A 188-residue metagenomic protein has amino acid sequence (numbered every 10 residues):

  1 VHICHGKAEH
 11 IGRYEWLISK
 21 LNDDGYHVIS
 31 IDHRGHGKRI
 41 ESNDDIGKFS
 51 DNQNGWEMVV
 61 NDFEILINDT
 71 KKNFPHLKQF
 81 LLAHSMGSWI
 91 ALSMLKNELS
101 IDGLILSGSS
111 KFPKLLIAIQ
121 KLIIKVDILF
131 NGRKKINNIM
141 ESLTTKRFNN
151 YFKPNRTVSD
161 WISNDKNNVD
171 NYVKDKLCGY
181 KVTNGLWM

Functional and structural regions predicted by a protein language model:
I3-E9, S85-M86: Active-site glycine-rich loops that stabilize anionic/oxyanionic intermediates across multiple enzyme folds
A8-R13, P113: Short substrate-entry loop that stabilizes the transition state in hydrolases
I11-I46: Conserved alpha/beta-hydrolase
S50-K71: Alpha/beta-hydrolase active-site loop
F74-S85: Alpha/beta-hydrolase fold nucleophile elbow
A83-S93: Glycine-rich nucleophile elbow surrounding the catalytic serine of serine-hydrolase chemistry
A91-L177: Alpha/beta-hydrolase-fold enzymes
V173-M188: Hydrophobic, aromatic-rich cap/lid helix
